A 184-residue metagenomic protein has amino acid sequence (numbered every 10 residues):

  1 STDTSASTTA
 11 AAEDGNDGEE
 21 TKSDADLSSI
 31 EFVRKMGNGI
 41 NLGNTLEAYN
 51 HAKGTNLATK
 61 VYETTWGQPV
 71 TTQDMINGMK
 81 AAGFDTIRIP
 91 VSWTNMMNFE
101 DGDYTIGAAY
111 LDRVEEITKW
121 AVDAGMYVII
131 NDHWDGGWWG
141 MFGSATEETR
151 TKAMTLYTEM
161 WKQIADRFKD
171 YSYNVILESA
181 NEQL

Functional and structural regions predicted by a protein language model:
S1-T21: Intrinsically disordered, low-complexity repeat and linker tracts
K22-D26: Positively charged, aromatic-enriched nucleic acid-contacting surfaces
L27, V33-L184: Active-site mouth of glycoside hydrolases
